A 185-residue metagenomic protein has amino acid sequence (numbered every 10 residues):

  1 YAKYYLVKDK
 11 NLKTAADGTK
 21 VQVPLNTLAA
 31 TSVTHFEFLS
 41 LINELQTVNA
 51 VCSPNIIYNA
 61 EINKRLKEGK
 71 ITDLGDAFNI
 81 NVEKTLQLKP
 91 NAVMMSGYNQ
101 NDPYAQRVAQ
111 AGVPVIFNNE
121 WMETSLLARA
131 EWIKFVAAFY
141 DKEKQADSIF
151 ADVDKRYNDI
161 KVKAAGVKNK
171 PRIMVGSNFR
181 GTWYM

Functional and structural regions predicted by a protein language model:
A2-L86, A92-Y98: A short, structured surface patch at a secondary-structure boundary
A50, T182-M185: Glycine- and acidic-residue-enriched helix-capping/strand-helix junction motifs
K70, K89-S96, N101-W183: Extracytoplasmic substrate-binding proteins
